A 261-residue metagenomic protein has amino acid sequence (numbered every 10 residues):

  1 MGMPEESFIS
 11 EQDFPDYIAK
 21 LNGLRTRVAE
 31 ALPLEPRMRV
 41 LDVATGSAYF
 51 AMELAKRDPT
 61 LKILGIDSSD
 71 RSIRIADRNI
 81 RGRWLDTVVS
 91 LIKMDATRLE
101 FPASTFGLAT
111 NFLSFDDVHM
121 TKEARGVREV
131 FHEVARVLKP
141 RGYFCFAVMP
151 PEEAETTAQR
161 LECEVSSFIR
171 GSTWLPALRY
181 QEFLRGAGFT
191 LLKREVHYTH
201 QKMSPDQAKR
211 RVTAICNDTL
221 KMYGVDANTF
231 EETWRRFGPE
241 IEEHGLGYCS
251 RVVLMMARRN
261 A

Functional and structural regions predicted by a protein language model:
G2-N22: Class I SAM-dependent methyltransferase Rossmann-like catalytic core, especially the SAM/SAH-binding loop
A19-M38, E53: Conserved alpha-helix/loop element of class I SAM-dependent methyltransferases that forms part of the SAM/SAH-binding
Y49-R98: Class I SAM-dependent methyltransferase SAM/SAH-binding core
T97-A109: A short acidic, Gly/Pro-enriched loop at the edge of an enzyme's catalytic core that lines a small-molecule cofactor
G107-R125: A short SAM/SAH-binding and catalytic strip from SAM-dependent methyltransferases
R125-P140: A short glycine-rich, Lys/Arg-flanked "PGG" loop and its adjoining helix->strand segment in the class I
Y143-S167: Conserved class I S-adenosyl-L-methionine
E195-L246: C-terminal helical/coil "lid" or tail adjacent to the Rossmann-like core of SAM-dependent
